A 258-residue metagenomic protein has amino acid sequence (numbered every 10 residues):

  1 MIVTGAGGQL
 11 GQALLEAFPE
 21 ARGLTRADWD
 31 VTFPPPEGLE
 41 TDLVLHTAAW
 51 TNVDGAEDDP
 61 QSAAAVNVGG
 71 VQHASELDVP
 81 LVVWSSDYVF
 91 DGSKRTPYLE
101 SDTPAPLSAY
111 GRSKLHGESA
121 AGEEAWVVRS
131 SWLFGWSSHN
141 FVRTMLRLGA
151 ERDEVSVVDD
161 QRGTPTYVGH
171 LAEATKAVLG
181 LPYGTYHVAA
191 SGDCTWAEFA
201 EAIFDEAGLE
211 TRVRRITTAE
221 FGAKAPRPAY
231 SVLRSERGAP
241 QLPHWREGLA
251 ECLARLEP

Functional and structural regions predicted by a protein language model:
M1-F18: N-terminal Rossmann NAD(P)H-binding glycine-rich loop of SDR-like oxidoreductase domains
T4, L24, T47-A48, L81-D87 (+2 more regions): SDR active-site strand-loop-helix element
P19-E37: Adenosine-cofactor binding site in Rossmann-like domains, unifying the SAM/SAH pocket of S-adenosylmethionine-dependent
P35-V66: NAD(P)H-binding glycine-rich loop region in Rossmannoid oxidoreductase-like domains and their noncatalytic homologs
D58-Q61, A65-G70, V89-V128, W132-G135: Catalytic helix-loop patch of NAD(P)-dependent Rossmann-fold dehydrogenases
S119-G163, G169-H170: NAD(P)-dependent short-chain dehydrogenase/reductase
A174-T175, G180-K224, A254: Mid/C-terminal beta-alpha module of Rossmann-like enzyme folds, strongest in SDR-family dehydrogenases/epimerases
L209-T211, P226-P258: C-terminal amphipathic/interface module of NAD(P)-dependent oxidoreductases and related NAD-binding regulators
